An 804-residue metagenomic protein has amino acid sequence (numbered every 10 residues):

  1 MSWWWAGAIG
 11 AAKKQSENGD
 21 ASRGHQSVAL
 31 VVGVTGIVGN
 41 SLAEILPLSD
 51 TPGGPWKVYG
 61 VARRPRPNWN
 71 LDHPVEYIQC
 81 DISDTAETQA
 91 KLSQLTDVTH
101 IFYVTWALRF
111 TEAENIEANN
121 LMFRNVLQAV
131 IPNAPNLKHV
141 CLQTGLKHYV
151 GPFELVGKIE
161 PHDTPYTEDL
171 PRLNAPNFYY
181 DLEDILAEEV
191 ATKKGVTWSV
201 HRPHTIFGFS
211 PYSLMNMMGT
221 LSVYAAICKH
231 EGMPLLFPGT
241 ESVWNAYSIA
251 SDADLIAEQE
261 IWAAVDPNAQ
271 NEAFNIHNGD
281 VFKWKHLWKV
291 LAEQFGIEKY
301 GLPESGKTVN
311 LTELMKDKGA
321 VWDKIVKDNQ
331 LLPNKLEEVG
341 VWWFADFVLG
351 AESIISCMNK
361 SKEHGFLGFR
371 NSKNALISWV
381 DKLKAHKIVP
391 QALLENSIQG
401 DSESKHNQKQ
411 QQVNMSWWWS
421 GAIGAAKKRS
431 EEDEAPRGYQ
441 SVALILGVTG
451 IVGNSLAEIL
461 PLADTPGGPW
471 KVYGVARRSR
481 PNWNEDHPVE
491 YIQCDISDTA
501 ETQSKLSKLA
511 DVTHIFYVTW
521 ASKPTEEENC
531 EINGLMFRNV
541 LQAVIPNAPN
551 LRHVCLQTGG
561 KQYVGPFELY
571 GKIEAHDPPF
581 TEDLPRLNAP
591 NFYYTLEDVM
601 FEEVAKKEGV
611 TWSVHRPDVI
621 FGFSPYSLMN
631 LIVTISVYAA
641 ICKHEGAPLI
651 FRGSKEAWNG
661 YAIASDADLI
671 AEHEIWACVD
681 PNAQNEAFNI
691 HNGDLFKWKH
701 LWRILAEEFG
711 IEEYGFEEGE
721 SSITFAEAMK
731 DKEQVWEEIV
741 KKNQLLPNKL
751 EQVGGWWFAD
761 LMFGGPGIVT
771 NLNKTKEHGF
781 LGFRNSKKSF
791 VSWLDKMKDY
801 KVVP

Functional and structural regions predicted by a protein language model:
M1-E17, R23-H25, G53-W56, G301 (+8 more regions): Amphipathic terminal alpha-helices
R23-G54, S430, E434-G468: N-terminal Rossmann NAD(P)H-binding glycine-rich loop of SDR-like oxidoreductase domains
R66-N125, I131, R480-N539, I545: NAD(P)H-binding glycine-rich loop region in Rossmannoid oxidoreductase-like domains and their noncatalytic homologs
T99-T105, A113-F178, E189, S199 (+4 more regions): Conserved Rossmann-fold NAD(P)-dependent oxidoreductase catalytic core, especially the SDR/UDP-sugar
D181, N216, G239-A264, E272 (+5 more regions): Substrate-positioning beta->alpha
I185-M215, V599-M629: Conserved beta-loop-beta element that borders a ligand/cofactor-binding pocket
G208-Y224, W262-F274, G622-Y638, W676-F688: Glycine/proline-rich active-site loop of Rossmann-fold NAD(P)-dependent oxidoreductases
A257-F344, C357-N359, E363, S397-D401 (+5 more regions): Mid/C-terminal beta-alpha module of Rossmann-like enzyme folds, strongest in SDR-family dehydrogenases/epimerases
